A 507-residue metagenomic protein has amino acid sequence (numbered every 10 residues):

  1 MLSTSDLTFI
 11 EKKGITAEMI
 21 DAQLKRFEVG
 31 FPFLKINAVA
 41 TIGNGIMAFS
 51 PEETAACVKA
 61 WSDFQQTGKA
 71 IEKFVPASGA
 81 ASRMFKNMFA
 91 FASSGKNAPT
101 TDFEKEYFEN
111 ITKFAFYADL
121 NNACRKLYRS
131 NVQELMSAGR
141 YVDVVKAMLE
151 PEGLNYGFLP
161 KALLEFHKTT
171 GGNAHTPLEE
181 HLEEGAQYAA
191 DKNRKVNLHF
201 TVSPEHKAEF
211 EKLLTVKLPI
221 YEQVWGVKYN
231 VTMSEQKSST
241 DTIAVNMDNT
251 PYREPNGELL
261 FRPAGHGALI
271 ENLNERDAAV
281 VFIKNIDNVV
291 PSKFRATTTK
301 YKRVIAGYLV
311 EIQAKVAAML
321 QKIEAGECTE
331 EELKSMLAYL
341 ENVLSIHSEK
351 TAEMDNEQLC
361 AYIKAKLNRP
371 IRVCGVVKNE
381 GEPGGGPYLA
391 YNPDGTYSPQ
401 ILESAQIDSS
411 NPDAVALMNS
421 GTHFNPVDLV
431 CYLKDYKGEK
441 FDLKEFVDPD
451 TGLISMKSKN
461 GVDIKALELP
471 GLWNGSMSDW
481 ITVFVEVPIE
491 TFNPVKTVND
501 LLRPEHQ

Functional and structural regions predicted by a protein language model:
M1-L34: Polybasic, low-complexity association/targeting segments
L7-I10, G14, I36-E380, L389-I401 (+2 more regions): Domain-scale recognition of functional cores that engage charged ligands
K293-F294, A314, A318, C328-Q507: OB-fold and OB-like single-stranded nucleic-acid-recognition modules and their adjacent interaction interfaces
